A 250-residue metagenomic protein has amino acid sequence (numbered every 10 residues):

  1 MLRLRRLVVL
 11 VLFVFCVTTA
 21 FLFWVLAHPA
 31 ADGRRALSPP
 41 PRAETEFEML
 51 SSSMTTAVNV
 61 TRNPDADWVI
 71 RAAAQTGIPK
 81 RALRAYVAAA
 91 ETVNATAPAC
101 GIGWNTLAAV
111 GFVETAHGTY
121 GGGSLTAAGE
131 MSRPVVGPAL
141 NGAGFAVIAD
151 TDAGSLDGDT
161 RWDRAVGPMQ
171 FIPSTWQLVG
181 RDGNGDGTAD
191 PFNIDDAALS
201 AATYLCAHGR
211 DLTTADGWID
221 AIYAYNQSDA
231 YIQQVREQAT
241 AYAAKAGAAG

Functional and structural regions predicted by a protein language model:
M1, L26, G33, L37 (+3 more regions): Extended hydrophobic/Leu-rich segments
L2-R35, P41-A43, F47-M49: Hydrophobic single-pass membrane-targeting/anchoring helices
H28-N94: N-terminal export signals and maturation junctions of secreted/periplasmic proteins
D65-G250: Catalytic glycan-binding domains that act on GlcNAc-containing polysaccharides
